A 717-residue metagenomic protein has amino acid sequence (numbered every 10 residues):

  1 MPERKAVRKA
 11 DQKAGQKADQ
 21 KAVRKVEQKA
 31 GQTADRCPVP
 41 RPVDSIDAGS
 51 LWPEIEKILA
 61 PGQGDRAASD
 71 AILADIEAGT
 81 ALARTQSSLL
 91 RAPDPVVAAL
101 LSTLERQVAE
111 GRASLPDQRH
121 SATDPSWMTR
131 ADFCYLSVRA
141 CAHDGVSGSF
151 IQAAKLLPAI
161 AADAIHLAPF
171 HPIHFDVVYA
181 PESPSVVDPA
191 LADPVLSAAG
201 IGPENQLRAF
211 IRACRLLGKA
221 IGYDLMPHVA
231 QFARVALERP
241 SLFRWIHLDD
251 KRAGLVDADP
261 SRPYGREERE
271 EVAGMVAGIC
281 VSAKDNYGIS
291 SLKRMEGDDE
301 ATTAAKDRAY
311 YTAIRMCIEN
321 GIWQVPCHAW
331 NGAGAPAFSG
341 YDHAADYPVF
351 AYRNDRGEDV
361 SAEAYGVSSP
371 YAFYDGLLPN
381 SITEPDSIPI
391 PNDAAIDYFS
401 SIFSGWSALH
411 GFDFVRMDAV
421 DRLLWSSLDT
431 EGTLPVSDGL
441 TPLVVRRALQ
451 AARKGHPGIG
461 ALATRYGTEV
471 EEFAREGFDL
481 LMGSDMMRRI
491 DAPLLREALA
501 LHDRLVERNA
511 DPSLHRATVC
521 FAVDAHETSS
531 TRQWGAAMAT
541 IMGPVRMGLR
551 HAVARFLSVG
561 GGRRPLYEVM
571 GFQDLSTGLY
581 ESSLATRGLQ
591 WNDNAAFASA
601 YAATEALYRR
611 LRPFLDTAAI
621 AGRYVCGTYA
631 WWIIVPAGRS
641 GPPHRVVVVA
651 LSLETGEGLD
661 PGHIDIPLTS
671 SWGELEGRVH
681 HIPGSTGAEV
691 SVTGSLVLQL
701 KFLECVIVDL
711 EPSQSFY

Functional and structural regions predicted by a protein language model:
P2-K5, G31-Y717: Active-site and adjacent substrate-binding regions of carbohydrate-active enzymes
R4-A34: Long, intrinsically disordered low-complexity tandem-repeat segments
